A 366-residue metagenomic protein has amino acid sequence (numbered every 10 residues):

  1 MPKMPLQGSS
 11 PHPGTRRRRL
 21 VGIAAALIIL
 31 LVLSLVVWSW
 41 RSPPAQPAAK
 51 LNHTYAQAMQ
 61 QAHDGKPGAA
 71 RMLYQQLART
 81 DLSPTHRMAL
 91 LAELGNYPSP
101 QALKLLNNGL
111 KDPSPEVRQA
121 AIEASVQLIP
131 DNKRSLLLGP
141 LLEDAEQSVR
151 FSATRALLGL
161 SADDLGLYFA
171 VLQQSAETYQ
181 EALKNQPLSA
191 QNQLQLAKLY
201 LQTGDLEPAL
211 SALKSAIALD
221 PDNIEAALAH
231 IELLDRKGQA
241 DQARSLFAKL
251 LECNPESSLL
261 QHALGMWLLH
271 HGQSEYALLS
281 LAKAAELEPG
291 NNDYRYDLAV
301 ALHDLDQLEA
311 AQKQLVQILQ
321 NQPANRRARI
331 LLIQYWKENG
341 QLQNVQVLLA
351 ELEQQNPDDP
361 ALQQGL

Functional and structural regions predicted by a protein language model:
V37-S39, G65-A78, S99-K111, P130-L142 (+4 more regions): Amphipathic alpha-helical scaffolding segments comprising HEAT/armadillo-like alpha-solenoid repeats
L82-S83, P113-P115, A145-E146, S189: Short inter-helical turns and helix N-cap capping residues of alpha-solenoid HEAT/ARM repeat scaffolds
A89, E93, A120, A124 (+8 more regions): Canonical tetratricopeptide repeat
N132-S135, Y168-E181, T203-S215, R236-K249 (+3 more regions): Structural signature of tandem alpha-helical TPR/SEL1-like repeats, specifically the intra-repeat loop/turn
P187, P221, P255-E256, P289 (+2 more regions): Short coil turns that delineate tetratricopeptide repeat
Q322, R326-L366: Terminal, low-structured helical/coil segments at or just beyond the last alpha-helical repeat
